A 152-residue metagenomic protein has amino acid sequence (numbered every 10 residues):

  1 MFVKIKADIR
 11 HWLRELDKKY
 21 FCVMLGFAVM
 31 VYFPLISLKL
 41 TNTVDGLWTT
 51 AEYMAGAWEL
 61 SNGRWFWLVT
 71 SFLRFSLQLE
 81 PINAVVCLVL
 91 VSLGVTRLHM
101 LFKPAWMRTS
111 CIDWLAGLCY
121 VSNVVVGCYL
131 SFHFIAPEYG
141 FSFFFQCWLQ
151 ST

Functional and structural regions predicted by a protein language model:
M1-M30: Start-transfer (signal-anchor) and selected internal transmembrane alpha helices of multi-pass inner/ER membrane
F21, E52, W58, A105-L115: Membrane-interfacial loop-to-transmembrane alpha-helix junctions, especially the N-terminal start
V31-A51, W58-T70: Extracytoplasmic catalytic/substrate-binding loops of multi-pass membrane glycan-assembly enzymes
V44-E52, F72-L77, F102-W106: Short juxtamembrane and helix-loop transition motifs at transmembrane-helix boundaries in membrane proteins
A57-P81, V85-L90: Short hydrophobic/aromatic helix or loop-helix immediately within or flanking a transmembrane segment in polytopic
L60, R64, C111-T152: Membrane-interface micro-motifs in multi-pass membrane enzymes
A84-H99, Y120-V124, F143: Transmembrane alpha-helical segments of multi-pass membrane glycosylation machinery that act on lipid-linked glycans
L88-I112, S151: Transmembrane-helix motifs of polytopic, lipid-linked glycan transferases
